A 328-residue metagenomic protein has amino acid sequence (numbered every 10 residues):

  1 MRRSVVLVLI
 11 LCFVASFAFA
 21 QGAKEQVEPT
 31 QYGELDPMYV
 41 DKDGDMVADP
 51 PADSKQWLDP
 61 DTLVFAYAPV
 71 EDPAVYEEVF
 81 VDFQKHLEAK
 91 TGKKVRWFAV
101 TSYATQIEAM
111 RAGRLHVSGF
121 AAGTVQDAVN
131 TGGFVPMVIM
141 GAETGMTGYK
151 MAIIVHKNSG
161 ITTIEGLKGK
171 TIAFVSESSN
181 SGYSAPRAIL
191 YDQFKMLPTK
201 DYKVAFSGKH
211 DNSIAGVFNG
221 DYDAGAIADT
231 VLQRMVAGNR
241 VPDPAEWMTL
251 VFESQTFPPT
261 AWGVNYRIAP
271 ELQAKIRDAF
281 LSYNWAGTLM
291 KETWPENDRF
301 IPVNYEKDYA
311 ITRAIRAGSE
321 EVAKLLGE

Functional and structural regions predicted by a protein language model:
M1-S4: Positively charged n-region of N-terminal signal peptides that target proteins for export
V8-S16: Bacterial N-terminal signal peptides
Q26-Y67, E71-D82, F257, G263-E328: An extracytoplasmic/periplasmic, membrane-proximal ligand-sensing/linker region
V47-Q126: Extracytoplasmic small-molecule ligand-binding "clamshell" domains of the periplasmic binding protein/Venus flytrap
V70-P73, A142, H156-I161, V175-G182: Short coil/turn segments
A104-S118, N130-T131, E165, H210-T230: Short helices/loops that flank or line small-molecule/ion binding pockets
I107-G166: Acidic, polar ligand-binding/catalytic clefts
S159, T171-E271: Pocket-lining segment of extracytoplasmic ligand-binding domains
